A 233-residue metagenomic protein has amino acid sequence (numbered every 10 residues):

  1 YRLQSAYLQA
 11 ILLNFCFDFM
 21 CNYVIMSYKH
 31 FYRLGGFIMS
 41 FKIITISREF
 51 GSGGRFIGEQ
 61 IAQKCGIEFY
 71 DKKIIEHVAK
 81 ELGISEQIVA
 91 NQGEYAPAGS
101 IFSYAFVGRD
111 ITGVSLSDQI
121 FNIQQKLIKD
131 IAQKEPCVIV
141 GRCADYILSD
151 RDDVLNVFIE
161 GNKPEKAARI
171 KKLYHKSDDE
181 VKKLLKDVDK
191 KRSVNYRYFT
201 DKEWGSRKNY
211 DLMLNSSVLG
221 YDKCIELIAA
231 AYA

Functional and structural regions predicted by a protein language model:
Q4-I38: Short, Lys/Arg-enriched N-terminal segments with co-localized hydrophobic residues within the first ~10-30 amino acids
S40-I44: Pre-Walker A (Motif I) flank of P-loop NTPase domains
I46-E59: Glycine-rich phosphate-binding P-loop
E68-A79: Short beta-strand-centered segment that lines the nucleotide-binding/catalytic pocket of NTP-utilizing
A79-P136: ATP-dependent small-molecule kinase phosphotransfer cores that center on conserved nucleotide phosphate-binding segments
P97-Y104, S177-D222: Small-molecule kinase domains that catalyze NTP-dependent phosphoryl transfer to phosphate-bearing small molecules
I131, I147-D150: RNA pseudouridine synthases
D150-K172, D178-V188: Conserved phosphate-donor/acceptor-positioning beta-strand/loop module used by diverse small-molecule
